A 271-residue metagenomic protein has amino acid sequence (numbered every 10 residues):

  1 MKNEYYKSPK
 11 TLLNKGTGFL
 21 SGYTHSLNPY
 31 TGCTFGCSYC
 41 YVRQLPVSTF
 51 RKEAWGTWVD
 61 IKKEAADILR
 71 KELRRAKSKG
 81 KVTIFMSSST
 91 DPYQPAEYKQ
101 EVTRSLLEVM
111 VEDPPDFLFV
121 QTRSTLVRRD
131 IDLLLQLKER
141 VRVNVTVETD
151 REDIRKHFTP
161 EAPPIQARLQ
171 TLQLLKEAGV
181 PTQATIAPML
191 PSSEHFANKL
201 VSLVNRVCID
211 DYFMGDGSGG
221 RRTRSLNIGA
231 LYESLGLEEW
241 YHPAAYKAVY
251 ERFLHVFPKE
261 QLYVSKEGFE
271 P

Functional and structural regions predicted by a protein language model:
M1-S8, L190-P271: Auxiliary Fe-S-binding modules of radical SAM enzymes
M1-T34, S38-R142, D150-D153, I165 (+2 more regions): Conserved Radical SAM active-site core
T49, Y93-P95, E152-I154, S193-E194 (+2 more regions): Short catalytic/ligand-binding loop motif for oxyanion handling, primarily in non-cytosolic enzymes, centered on
I84, L118-V120, V143-V145, T182-A184 (+2 more regions): Hydrophobic faces of well-ordered beta-strands that scaffold small-molecule active sites in alpha/beta enzyme cores
S89-D91, R123-T125, T146-D150, A187-M189 (+2 more regions): Active-site beta-loop-alpha junctions enriched in small/polar residues
A96-E97, D130-D132, K156, E194-N198 (+1 more regions): A short acidic (Asp/Glu
V109-D116, Q170-P181, A244-V264: A structural motif corresponding to the C-terminal end of an alpha-helix and its immediate exit/capping segment
E161, T171-E194: Conserved strand-turn element in the central/C-terminal portion of the radical SAM core barrel that lines
